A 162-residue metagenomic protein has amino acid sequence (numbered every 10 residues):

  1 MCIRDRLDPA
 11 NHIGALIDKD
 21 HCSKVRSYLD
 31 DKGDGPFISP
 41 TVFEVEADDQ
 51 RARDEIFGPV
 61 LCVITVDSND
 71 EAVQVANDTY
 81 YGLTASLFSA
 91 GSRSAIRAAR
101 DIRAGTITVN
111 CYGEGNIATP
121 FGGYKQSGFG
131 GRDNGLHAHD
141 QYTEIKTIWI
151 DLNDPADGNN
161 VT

Functional and structural regions predicted by a protein language model:
M1-I3, K32: Short, small-residue-biased leader/transition segments that mark boundaries at the very start of proteins
L7-A10: PAS and related sensory helical modules
I13, F37-T162: Conserved C-terminal structural/oligomerization subdomain of aldehyde/semialdehyde dehydrogenase
L16-V25: Short beta-strand to alpha-helix junction loop
